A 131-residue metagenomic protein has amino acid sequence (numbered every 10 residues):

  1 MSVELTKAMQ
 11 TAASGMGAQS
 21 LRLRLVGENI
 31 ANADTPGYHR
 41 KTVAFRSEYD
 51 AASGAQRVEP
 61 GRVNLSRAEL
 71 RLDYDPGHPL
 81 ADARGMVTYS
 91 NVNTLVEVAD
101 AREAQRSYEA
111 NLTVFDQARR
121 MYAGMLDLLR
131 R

Functional and structural regions predicted by a protein language model:
M1-R131: Amphipathic alpha-helical polymerization modules
